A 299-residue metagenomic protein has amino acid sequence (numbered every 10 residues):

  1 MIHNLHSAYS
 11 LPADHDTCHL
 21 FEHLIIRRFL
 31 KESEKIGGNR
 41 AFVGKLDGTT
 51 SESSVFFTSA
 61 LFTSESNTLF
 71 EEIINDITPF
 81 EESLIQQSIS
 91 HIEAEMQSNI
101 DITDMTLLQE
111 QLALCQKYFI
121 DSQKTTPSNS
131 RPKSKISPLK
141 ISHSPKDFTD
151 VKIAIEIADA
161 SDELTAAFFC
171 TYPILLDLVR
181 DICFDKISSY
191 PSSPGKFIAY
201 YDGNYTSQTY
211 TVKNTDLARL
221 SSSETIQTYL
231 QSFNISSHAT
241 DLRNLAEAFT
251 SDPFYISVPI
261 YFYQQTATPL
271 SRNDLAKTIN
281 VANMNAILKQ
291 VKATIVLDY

Functional and structural regions predicted by a protein language model:
M1-E52, S64-S207, T211-Y299: Mature, solvent-exposed C-terminal subdomains and processed small-chain segments of exported/organellar
F56-A60: Alpha-helical, coiled-coil/dimerization segments enriched in small aliphatic residues
